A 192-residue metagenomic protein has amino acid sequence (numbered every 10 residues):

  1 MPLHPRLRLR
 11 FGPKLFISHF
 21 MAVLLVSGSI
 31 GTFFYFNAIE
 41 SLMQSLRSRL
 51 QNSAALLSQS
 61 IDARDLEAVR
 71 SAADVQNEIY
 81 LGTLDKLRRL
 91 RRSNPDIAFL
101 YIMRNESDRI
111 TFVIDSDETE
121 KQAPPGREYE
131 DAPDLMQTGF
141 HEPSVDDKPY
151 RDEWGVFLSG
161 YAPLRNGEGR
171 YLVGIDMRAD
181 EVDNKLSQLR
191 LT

Functional and structural regions predicted by a protein language model:
P5, L9-F36: Extreme N-terminal signal-anchor transmembrane helix of membrane signaling/transducer proteins, especially in bacteria
F34-A68, I79-G82, M177, K185 (+1 more regions): Membrane-proximal extracytoplasmic alpha-helices
I61-S116: Extracytoplasmic/periplasmic helical hairpin of the input-sensing domain located between the first two N-terminal
D115-Y150: Extracytoplasmic/periplasmic sensor domains and loops in membrane signaling proteins
S144, E153-P163: A short beta-strand signature within small-molecule sensing/ligand-binding domains used in signal transduction
W154, R165, I175-L191: Helix-start (N-cap) segments at beta->loop->alpha junctions that couple sensory/regulatory domains to adjoining helices
R170-G174: PAS (Per-ARNT-Sim) sensory domains
